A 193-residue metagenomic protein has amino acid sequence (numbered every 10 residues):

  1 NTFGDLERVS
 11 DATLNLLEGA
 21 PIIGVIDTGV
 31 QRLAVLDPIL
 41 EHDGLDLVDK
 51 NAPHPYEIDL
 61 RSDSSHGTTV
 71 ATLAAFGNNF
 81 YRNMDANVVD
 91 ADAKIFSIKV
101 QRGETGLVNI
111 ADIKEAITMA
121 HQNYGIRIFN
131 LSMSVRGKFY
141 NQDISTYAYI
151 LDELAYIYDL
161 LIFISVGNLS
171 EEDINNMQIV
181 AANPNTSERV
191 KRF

Functional and structural regions predicted by a protein language model:
N1-N15: Autoinhibitory propeptides
F3-L6, I58, N141: A conserved hydrophobic secondary-structure block that centers on an alpha-helix together with its immediately flanking
D11-D46, Y56-N109, I157-D159, E172: Subtilisin-like serine protease catalytic core
P38-P55, M177-V190: Short, flexible helix-coil linker/hinge segments at the edges of structured domains or between repeats
Q101-F193: Substrate-binding/access-modulating region of protease and related hydrolase catalytic domains
